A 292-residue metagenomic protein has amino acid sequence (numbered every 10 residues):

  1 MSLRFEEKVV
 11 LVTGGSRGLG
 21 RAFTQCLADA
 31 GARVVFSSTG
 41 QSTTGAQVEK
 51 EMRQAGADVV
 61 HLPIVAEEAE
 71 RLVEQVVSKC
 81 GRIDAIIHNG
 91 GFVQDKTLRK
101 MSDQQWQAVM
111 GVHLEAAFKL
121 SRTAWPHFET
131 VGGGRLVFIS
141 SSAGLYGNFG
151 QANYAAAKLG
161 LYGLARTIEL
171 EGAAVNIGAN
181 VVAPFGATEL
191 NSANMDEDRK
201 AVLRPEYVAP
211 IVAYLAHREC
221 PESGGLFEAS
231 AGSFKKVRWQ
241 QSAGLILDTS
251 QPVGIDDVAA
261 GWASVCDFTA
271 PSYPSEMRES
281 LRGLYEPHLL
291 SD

Functional and structural regions predicted by a protein language model:
V9, S16-R17: Conserved glycine-rich cofactor-binding loop
A32-A46: Conserved glycine-rich Rossmann-like NAD(P)H-binding loop of the short-chain dehydrogenase/reductase
E49, V60-P63, E67-G81: Conserved amphipathic alpha-helix within the SDR
L72, V181, R199-L290: C-terminal helical subdomain
T97-L98, S102-Q107: Substrate-binding pocket helix/loop in short-chain dehydrogenase/reductase
S121, A157, A165: Active-site helix of classical SDR
S141: Residue(s) in the substrate-gating loop at a strand-loop-helix junction that position the organic substrate next
